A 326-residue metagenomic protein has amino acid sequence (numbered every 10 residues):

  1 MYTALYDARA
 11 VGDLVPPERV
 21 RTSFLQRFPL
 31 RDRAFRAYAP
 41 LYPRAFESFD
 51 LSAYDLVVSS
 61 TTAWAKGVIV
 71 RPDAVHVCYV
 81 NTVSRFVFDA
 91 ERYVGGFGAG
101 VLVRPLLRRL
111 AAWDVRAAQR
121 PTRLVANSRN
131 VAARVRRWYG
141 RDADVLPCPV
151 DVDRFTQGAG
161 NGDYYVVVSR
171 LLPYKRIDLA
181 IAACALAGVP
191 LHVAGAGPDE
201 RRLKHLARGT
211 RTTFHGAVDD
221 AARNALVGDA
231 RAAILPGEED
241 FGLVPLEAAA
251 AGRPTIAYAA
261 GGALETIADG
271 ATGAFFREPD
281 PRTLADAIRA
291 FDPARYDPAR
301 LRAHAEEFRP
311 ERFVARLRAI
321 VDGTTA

Functional and structural regions predicted by a protein language model:
M1-K66: Active-site donor-binding segments of glycosyltransferases and PAPS-dependent sulfotransferases
L41-R44, P279, P293-D322: A charged, aromatic-enriched C-terminal amphipathic alpha-helix characteristic of glycosyltransferases across folds
G95-L124, A132-A133: Membrane-proximal helix-turn-helix segments that form the acceptor-binding/catalytic region of lipid-linked
V152, T156-H192: Conserved donor-binding/catalytic core segment of Leloir-type glycosyltransferases
R201-A222: Nucleotide-activated donor-binding/catalytic signature segment of Leloir-type glycosyltransferases, i.e., the conserved
G228-D240, R253: Acidic donor-binding loop of glycosyltransferase active sites
I234, P254-Y258, I267: Short hydrophobic beta-strand element within catalytic cores of glycosyltransferases and related nucleotide-activated
D269-G270, A274-D280, I288-R295: Conserved acidic donor-binding segment of nucleotide-sugar-dependent glycosyltransferases
